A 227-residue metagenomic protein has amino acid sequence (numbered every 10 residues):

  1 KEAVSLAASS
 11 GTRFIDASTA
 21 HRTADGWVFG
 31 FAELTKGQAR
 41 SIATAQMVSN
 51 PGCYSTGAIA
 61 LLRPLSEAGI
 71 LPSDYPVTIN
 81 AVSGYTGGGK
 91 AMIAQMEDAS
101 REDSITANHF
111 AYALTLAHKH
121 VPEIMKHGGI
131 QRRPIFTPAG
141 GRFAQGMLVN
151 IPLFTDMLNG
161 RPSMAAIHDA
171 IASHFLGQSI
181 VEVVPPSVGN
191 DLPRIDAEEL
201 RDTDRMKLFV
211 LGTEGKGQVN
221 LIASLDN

Functional and structural regions predicted by a protein language model:
K1-T106, L211-G215: N-terminal Rossmann-like NAD(P) cofactor-binding subdomain of oxidoreductases, focused on the glycine-rich
Y75-A81, Y85-L221: C-terminal substrate-binding/catalytic lobe of Rossmann-fold NAD(P)-dependent oxidoreductases
D226-N227: C-terminal active-site "lid" helix and adjoining low-complexity regulatory extension at the edge of ATP-using catalytic
